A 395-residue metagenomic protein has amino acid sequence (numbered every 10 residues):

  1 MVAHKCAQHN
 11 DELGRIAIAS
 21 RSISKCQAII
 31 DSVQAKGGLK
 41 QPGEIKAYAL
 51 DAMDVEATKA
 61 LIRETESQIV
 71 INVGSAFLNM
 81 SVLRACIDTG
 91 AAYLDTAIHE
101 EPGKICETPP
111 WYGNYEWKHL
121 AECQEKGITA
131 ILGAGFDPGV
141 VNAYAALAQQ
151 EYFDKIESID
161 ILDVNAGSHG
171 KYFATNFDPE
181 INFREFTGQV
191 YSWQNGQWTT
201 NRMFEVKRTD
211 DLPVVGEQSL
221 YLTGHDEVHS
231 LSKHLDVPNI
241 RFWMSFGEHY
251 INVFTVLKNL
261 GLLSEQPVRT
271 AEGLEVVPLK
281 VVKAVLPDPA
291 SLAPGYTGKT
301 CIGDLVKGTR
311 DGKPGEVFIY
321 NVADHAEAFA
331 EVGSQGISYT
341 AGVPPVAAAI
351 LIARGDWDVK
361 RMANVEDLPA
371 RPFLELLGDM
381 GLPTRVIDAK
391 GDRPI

Functional and structural regions predicted by a protein language model:
A3, A7-D11, A353: Gly/Ala-rich phosphate-binding loop of Rossmann-like dinucleotide-binding domains, activating on the conserved
R15-A17: Short beta-strand element of Class I
S22-K25: Helix N-cap at the beta1-alpha1 junction of Rossmann-like dinucleotide-binding domains, i.e., the first residues
G37-D54: Rossmann-fold cofactor-recognition segment
A49-S67, G74, L78: Conserved Rossmann-fold cofactor-binding substructure of NAD(P)-dependent oxidoreductases
T96-I128: Rossmann-fold NAD(P)-binding glycine/threonine-rich loop
K118-V164: Adenosine-phosphate binding glycine-rich loop
Q150-I395: C-terminal catalytic/substrate-binding lobe primarily of soluble NAD(P)-dependent oxidoreductases
